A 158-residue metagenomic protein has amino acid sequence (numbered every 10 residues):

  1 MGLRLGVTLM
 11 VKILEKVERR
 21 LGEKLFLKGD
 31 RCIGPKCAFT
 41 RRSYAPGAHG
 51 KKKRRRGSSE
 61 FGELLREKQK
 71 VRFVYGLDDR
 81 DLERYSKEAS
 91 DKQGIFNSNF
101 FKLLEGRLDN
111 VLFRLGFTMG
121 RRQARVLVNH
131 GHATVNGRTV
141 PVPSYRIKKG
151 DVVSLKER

Functional and structural regions predicted by a protein language model:
G2-L115, T139-R158: Ferredoxin-like alpha/beta domains used as RNA- or RNAP-binding modules
T118-G120: Beta-rich strand-turn-strand
Q123: Residues in the helix-turn-helix
L127-V128, I147: Short, well-ordered loop/turn sites that connect or cap secondary structure elements
G131-T134, T139-P141: Glycine- and Gly-Pro-enriched alpha-helical subdomains that act as flexible, kink-prone "lid/hinge" or packing modules
